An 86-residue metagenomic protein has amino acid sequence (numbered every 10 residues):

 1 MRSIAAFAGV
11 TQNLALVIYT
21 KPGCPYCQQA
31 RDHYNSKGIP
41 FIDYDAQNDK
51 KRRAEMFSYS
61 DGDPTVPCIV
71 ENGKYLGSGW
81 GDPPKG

Functional and structural regions predicted by a protein language model:
S3-I42: Local sequence-structure signature of Cys/Sec-based thiol-disulfide redox active-site neighborhoods
A8-V10, S58, P67: Short secondary-structure boundary/capping segments
P22, D45, G79: Residues at the C-termini of beta-strands that transition into short coil/loop
P25, N48, L76: Glycine-/small-residue-rich active-site loops that bind phosphorylated ligands and cofactors
D45-D63: Thioredoxin-like thiol-disulfide oxidoreductase module
S60-V70, W80: Structural micro-motif
E71-G86: Non-catalytic, surface beta->alpha helical segment in thiol-disulfide oxidoreductase systems
